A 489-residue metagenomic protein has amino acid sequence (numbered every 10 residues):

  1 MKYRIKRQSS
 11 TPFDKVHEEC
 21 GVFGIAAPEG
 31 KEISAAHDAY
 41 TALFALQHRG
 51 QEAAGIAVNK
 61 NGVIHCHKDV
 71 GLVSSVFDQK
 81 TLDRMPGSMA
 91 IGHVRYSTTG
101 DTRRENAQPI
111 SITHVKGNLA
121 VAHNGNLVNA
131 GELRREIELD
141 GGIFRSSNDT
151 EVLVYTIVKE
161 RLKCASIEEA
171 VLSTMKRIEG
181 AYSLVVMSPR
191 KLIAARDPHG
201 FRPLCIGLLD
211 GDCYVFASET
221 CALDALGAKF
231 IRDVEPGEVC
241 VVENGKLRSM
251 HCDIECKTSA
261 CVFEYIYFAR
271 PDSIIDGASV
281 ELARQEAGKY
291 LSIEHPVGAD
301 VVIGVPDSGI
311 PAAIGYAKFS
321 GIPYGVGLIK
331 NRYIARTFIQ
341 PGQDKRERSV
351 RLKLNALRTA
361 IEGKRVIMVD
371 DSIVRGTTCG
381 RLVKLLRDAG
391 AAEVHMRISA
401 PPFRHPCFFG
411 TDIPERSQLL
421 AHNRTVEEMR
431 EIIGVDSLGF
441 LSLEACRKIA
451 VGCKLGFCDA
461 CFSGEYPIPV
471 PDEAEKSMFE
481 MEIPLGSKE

Functional and structural regions predicted by a protein language model:
M1-P236, V241-A299, V305, E393: Conserved short alpha-helical segments that host acidic/polar catalytic motifs at enzyme active sites
E32, T98-T99, N129, I193 (+8 more regions): Flexible loop/turn segments at secondary-structure boundaries
H67, I110, F144, F268 (+4 more regions): Short clusters of hydrophobic/aromatic residues that line enzyme substrate/ligand-binding pockets
F77, S146, E151-V154, Y324-A335 (+1 more regions): A conserved beta-strand->alpha-helix junction
N106, K159-L162, I339-D344, G410-T411 (+1 more regions): Short, surface-exposed amphipathic charged segments that create phosphate/polyanion-binding patches used for binding
M175, R190-K191, G227-D233, D253-I254 (+1 more regions): PRPP-dependent phosphoribosyltransferase catalytic core
V302, G309-Y316, S320, Y324 (+2 more regions): Extended, hydrophobic alpha-helical segments in both membrane/secreted and soluble proteins
G321-V366, G376-T377, R404-P414: Short, glycine/charge-rich flexible loops or terminal/linker lids adjacent to PRPP-binding catalytic cores
